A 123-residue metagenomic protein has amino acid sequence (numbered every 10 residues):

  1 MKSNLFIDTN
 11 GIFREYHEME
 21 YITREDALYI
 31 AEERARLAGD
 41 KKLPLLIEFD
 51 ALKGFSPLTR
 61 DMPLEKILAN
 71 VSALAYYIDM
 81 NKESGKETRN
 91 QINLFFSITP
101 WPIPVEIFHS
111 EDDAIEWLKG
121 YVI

Functional and structural regions predicted by a protein language model:
M1-I123: Amphipathic, Lys/Arg-enriched alpha-helical "gate/interface" segment within cytosolic domains that mediates
